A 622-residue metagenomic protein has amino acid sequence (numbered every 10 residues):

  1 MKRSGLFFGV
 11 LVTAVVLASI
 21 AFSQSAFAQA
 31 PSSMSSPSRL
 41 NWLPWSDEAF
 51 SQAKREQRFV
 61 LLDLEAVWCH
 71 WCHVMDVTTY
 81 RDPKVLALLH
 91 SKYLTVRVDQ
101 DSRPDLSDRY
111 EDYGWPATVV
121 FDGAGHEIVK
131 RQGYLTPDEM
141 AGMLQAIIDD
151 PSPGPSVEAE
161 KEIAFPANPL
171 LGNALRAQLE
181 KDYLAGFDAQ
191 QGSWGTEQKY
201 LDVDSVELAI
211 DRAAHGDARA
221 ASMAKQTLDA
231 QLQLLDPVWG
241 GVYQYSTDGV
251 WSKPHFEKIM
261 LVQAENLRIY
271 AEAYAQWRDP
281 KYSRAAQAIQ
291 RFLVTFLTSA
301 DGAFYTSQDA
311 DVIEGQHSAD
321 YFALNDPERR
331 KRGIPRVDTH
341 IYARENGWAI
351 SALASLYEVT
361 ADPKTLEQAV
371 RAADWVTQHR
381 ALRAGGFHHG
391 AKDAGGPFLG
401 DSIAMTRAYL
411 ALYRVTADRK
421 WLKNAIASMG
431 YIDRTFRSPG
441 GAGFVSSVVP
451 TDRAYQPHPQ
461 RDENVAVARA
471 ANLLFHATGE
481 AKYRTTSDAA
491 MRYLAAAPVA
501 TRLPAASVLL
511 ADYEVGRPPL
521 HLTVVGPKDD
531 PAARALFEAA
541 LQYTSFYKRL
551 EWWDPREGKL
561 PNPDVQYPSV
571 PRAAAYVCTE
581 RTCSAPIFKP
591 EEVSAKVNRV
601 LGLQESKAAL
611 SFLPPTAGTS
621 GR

Functional and structural regions predicted by a protein language model:
M1-V12: Bacterial N-terminal signal peptides that target proteins for export
A14, S23, A28-Q29, G114 (+1 more regions): Glycan-recognition and catalytic cores of secretory/periplasmic carbohydrate-active enzymes
Q29-S51, L175-K181: N-terminal "domain-start" segment that seeds a small globular fold
P44-R81, D512, L520-K528, A533: Local sequence-structure signature of Cys/Sec-based thiol-disulfide redox active-site neighborhoods
S46-K54, V77, R81-V129, E139 (+1 more regions): Thioredoxin-like thiol-disulfide oxidoreductase module
L64, C69-H73, T118, G240 (+1 more regions): The canonical Cys-X-X-Cys-His
C69, F121-V129, T579-C583: Short, glycine-anchored, charge-dense loop/turn motifs used at functional sites
P116-A159: Extracytoplasmic redox metalloprotein regions
